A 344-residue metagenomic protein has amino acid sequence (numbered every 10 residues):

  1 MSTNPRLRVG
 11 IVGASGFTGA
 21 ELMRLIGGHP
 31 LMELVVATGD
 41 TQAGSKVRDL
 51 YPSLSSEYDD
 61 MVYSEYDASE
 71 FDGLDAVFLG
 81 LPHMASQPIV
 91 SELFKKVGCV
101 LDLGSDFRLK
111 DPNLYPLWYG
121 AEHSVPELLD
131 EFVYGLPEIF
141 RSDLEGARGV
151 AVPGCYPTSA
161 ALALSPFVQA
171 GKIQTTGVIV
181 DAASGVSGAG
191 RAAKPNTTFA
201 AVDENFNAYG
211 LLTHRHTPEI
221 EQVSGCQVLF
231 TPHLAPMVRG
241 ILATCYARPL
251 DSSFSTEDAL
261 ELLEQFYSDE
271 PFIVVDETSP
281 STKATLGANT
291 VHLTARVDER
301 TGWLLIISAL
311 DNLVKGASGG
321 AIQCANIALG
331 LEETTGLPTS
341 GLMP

Functional and structural regions predicted by a protein language model:
S2-V202, N207-Y209, R296-E299, T334 (+1 more regions): N-terminal Rossmann-like NAD(P) cofactor-binding subdomain of oxidoreductases, focused on the glycine-rich
R8-I11, A151, T244-Y246, I306-A309: Short glycine-rich or small-residue beta-strand-to-loop segments that form or flank ligand, phosphate, metal/Fe-S
F17, E131, C155-L162, L211-P218 (+5 more regions): Conserved active-site and cofactor/substrate-binding residues in soluble primary-metabolism enzymes
E21, L25, L162-P166, E219-V223 (+2 more regions): Alpha-helical scaffold segments in soluble metabolic enzymes
L25, H29, A170, V223 (+2 more regions): Change "in soluble alpha/beta enzymes" to "in soluble alpha/beta proteins
A147, F206, G240-T244, W303-L305: Short, solvent-exposed beta-strand edge segments and adjacent coil->beta transition regions
T198, L212-S279: C-terminal substrate-binding/catalytic lobe of Rossmann-fold NAD(P)-dependent dehydrogenases
Y246-P344: C-terminal active-site/capping subdomain that shapes the small-molecule cofactor and substrate pocket of enzyme
